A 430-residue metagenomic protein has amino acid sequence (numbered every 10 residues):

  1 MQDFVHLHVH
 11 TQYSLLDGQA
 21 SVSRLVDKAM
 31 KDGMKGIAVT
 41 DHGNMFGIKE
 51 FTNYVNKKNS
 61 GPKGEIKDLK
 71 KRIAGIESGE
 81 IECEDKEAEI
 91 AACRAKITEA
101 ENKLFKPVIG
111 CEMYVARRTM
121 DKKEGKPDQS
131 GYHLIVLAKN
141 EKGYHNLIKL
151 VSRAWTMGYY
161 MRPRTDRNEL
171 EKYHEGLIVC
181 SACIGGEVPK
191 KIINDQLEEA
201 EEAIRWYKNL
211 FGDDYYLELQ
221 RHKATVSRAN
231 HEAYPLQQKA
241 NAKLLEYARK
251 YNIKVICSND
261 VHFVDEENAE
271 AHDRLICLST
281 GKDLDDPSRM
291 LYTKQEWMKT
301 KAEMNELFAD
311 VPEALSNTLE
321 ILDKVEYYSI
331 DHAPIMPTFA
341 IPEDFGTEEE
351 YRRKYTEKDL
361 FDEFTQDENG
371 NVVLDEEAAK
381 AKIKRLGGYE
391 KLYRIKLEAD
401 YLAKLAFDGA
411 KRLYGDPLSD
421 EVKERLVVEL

Functional and structural regions predicted by a protein language model:
M1-L430: Phosphodiester-processing cores and adjacent nucleic acid-binding clamps
